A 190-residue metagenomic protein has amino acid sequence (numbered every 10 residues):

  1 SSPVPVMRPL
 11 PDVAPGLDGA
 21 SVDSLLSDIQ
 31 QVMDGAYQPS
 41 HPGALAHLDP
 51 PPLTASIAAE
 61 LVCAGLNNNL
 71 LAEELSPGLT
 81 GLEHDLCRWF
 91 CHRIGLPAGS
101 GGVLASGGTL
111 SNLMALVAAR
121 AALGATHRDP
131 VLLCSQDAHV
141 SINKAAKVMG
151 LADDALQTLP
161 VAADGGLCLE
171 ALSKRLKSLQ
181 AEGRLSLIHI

Functional and structural regions predicted by a protein language model:
S1-G99: N-terminal entrance/gating region of PLP-dependent enzymes' catalytic architecture
P52-C63, L70-L185: PLP-dependent aspartate aminotransferase-fold enzymes
I188-I190: Conserved small/polar residues in nucleotide/adenosyl-binding loops
